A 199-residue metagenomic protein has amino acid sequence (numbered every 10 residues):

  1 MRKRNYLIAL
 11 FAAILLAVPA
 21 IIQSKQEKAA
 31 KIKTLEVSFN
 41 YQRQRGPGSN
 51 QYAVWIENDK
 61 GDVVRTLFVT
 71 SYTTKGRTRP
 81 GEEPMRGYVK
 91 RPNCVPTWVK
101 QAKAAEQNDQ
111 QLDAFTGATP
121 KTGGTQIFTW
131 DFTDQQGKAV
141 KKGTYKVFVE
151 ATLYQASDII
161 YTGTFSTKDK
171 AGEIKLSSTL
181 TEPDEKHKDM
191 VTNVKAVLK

Functional and structural regions predicted by a protein language model:
M1-N5: Positively charged n-region of N-terminal signal peptides that target proteins for export
A9-A17: Bacterial N-terminal signal peptides
S24-G76, A156-K199: Primarily secretory-pathway and cell-envelope proteins
I32, T125, K142-K146: Extracellular Ig-like/FN3 beta-sandwich strand-entry sites
Y52, F128, Y145: Residue-level detector of short, conserved catalytic/binding motifs and their immediate flanks
D59-V140: Structured domain cores in non-transmembrane regions
V147-V149, T164-F165: C-terminal/domain-terminus segments
E150-Y154: Beta-strand-rich extracellular modules
